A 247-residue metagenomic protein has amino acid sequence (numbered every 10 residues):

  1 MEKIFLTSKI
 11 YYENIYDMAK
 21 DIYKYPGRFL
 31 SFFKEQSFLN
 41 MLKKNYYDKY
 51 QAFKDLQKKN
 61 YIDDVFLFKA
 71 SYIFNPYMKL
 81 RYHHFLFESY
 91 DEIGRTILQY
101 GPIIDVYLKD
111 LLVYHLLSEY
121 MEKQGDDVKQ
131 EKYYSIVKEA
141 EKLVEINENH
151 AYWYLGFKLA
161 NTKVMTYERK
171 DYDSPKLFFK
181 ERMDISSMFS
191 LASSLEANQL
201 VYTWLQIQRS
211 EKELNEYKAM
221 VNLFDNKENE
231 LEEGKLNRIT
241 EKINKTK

Functional and structural regions predicted by a protein language model:
M1-K247: Long, compositionally biased intrinsically disordered regulatory segments in eukaryotic proteins
